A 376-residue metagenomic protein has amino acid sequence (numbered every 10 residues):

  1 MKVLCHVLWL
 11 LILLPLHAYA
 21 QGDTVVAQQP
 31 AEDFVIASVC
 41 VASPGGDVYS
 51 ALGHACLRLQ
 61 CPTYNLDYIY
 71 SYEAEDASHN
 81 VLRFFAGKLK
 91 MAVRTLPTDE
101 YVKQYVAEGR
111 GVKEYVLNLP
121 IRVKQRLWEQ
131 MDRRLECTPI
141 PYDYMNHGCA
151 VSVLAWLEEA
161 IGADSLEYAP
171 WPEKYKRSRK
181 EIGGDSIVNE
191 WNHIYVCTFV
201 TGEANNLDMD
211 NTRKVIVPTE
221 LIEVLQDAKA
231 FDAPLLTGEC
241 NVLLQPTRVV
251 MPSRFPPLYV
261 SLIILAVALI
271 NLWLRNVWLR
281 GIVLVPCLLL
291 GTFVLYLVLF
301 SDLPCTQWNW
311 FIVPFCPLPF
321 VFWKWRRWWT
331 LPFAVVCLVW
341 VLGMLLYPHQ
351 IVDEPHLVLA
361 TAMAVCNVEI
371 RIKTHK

Functional and structural regions predicted by a protein language model:
M1-T24, K376: Bacterial Sec-dependent N-terminal signal peptides
Q21-D33: Cleaved targeting-peptide boundary
E32-G111: Glycine-rich catalytic cores of cysteine/serine-nucleophile enzymes that process amide/ester linkages in cell-envelope
G45-G46, R110-N118, L135-Y144: Second-shell loop/turn segments in exported
H54, E114, A150: Extracellular structured ligand-interaction cores
C56, L318-F322: Generic transmembrane alpha-helix motif of multi-pass integral membrane proteins
R122-M131: Short, charged, amphipathic alpha-helices and their helix-cap/turn boundaries
R133-F315, P319, W328-W329, F333-H375: Activation targets extended, charge/polar-rich intrinsically disordered C-terminal tails
